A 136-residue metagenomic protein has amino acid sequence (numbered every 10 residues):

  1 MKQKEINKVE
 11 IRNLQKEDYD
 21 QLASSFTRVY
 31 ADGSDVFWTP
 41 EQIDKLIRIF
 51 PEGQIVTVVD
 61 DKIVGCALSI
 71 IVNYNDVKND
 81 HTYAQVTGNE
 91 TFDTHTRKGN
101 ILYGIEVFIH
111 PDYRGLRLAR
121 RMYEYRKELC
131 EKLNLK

Functional and structural regions predicted by a protein language model:
M1-V77: Short amphipathic alpha-helix that is part of the acyltransferase structural core
L14, V107-I109: Hydrophobic adenine-recognition pocket in adenosine-nucleotide-binding enzymes
F50, L133-N134: A structural signal for short coil/turn segments at secondary-structure junctions
Q54, G104, Y123-R126: Polar/charged side chains located within well-ordered beta-strands of beta-rich proteins
D61, N134-L135: Glycine-centered short loops/turns at secondary-structure junctions
A67-E106, K136: Conserved acyl-donor/pantetheine-binding loop and adjacent beta-alpha core of acyl/acetyltransferases and related
I109, G115-E131: Conserved acetyl-CoA-binding loop-helix of GNAT-fold acetyltransferases
